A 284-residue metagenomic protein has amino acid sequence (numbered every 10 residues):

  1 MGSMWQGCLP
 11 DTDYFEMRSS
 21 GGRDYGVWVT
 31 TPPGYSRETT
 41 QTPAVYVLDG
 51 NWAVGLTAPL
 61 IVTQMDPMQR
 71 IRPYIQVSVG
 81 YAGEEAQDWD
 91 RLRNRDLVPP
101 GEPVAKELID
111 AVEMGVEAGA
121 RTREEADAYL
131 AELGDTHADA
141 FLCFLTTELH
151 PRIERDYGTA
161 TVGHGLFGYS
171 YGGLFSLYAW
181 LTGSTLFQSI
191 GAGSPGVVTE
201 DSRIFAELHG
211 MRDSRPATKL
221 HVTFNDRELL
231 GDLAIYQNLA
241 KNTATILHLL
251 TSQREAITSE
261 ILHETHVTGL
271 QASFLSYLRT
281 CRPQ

Functional and structural regions predicted by a protein language model:
M1-Q284: Non-catalytic cap/lid and distal C-terminal segments of serine-dependent acyl enzymes
